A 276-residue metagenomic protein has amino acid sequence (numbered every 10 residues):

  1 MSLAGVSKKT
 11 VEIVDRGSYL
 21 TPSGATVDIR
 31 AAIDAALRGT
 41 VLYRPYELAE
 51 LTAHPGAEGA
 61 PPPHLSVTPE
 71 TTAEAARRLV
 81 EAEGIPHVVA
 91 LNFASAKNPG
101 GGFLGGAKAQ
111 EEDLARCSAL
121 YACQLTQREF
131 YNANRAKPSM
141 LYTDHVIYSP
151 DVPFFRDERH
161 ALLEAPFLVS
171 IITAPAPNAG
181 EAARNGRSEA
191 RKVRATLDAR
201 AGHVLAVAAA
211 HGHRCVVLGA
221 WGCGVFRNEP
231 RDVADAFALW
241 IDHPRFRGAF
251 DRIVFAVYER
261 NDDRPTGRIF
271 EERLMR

Functional and structural regions predicted by a protein language model:
M1-V216, A220-R276: Macrodomain-like recognition of ADP-ribose-binding/processing modules
